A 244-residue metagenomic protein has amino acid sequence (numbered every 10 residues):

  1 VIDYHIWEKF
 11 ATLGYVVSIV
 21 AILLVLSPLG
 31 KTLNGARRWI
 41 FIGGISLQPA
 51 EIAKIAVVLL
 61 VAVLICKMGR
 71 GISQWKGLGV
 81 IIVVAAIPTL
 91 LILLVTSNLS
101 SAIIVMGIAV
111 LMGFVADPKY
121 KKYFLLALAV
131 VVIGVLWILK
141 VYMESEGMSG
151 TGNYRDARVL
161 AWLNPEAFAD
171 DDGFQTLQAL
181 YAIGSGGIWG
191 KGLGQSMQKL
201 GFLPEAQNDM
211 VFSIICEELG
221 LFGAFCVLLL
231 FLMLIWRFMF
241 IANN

Functional and structural regions predicted by a protein language model:
V1-D172, S213-N244: Hydrophobic alpha-helical transmembrane segments of multi-pass inner membrane proteins, especially in bacterial systems
L180-L219, A242: Long extracytoplasmic/lumenal interhelical loops at the membrane interface of multi-pass membrane proteins
